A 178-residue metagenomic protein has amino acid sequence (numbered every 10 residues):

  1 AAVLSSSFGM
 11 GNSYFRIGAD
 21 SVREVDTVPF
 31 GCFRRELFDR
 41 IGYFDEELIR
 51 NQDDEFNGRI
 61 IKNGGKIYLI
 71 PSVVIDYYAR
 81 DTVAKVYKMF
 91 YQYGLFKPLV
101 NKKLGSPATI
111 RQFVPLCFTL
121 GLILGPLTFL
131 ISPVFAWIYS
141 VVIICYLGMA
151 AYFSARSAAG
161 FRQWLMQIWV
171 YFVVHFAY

Functional and structural regions predicted by a protein language model:
A1, G65, H175-Y178: Short, intrinsically disordered, charge-balanced linker/junction segments flanking boundaries in proteins
A1-F30, D39, K103: Short, flexible, basic/aromatic active-site loop/helix in glycosyltransferases
D20-R50, N63, P71: Conserved nucleotide-sugar donor-binding catalytic segment
D39, G58, L120: A cross-family signal for key residues in well-ordered alpha-helices that form functional helical elements
D45-A108: Catalytic donor/gating beta->alpha subdomain of glycosyltransferases that bind UDP-sugars
A108-L116: Select subsegments of transmembrane alpha-helices in polytopic membrane proteins, especially boundary-proximal
F118-Y178: Membrane-embedded multi-pass helical conduit in multi-pass membrane proteins, especially envelope-biosynthetic
